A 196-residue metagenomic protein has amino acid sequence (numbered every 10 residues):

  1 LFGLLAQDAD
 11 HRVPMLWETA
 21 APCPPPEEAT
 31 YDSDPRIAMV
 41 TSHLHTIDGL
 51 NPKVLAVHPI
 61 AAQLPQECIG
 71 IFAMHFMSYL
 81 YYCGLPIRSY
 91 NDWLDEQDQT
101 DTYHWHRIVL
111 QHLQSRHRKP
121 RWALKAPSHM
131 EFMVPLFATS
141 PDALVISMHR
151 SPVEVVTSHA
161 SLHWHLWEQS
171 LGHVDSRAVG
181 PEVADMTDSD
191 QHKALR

Functional and structural regions predicted by a protein language model:
L1-F2, S151: Hydrophobic/aromatic pocket-lining and membrane-interface residues
F2-R12: A conserved segment at the C-terminal end of the G1
D8-D10, E67, E154: Acidic side chains
V13-W17, S158-H159: Short, solvent-exposed loop/turn and secondary-structure capping segments
W17-A21, H149-P152: Short, acidic/turn-prone active-site loops that include or flank metal/cofactor- and phosphate-binding residues
E18-W122: PAPS-dependent sulfation machinery
E96-R121, A126-R196: PAPS-dependent sulfotransferase catalytic domain
